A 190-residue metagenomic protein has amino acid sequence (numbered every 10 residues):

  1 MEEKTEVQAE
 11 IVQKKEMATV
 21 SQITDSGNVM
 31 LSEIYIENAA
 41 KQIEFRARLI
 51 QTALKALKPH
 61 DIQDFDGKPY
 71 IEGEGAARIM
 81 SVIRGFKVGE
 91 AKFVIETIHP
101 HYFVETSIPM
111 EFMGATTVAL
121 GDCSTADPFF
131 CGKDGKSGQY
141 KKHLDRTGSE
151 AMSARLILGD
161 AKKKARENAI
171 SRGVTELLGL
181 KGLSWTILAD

Functional and structural regions predicted by a protein language model:
E2-D190: Polyanion-binding surfaces on beta-sheet-dominated domains and ring/shell assemblies
